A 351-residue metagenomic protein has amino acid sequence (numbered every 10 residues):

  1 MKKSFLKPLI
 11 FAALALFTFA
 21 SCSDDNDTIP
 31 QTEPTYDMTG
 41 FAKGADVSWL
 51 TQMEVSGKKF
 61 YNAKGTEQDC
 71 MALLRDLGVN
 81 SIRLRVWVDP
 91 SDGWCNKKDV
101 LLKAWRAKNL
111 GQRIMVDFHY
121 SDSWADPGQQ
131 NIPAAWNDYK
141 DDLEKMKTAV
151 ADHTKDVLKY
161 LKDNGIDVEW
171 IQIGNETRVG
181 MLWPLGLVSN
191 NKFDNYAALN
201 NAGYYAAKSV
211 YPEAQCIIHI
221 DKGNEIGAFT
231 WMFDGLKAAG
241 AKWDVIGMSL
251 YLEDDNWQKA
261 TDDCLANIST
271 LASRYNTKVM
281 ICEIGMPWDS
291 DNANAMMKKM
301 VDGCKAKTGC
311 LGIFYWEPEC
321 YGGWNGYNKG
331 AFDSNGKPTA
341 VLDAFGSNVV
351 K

Functional and structural regions predicted by a protein language model:
M1, F5-P8, A15-D37: Bacterial Sec-dependent N-terminal signal peptides
E33-R113, S121-A149: N-terminal substrate-binding region of glycoside hydrolase catalytic domains
Y36-T39, D69-G78, L102-R113, K159-I166 (+4 more regions): Acidic (Asp/Glu)-rich catalytic clusters
K43-V47, I82-L84, I114-F118, E169-I173 (+4 more regions): Hydrophobic faces of well-ordered beta-strands that scaffold small-molecule active sites in alpha/beta enzyme cores
V47-L50, W87-D89, H119-S123, I173-R178 (+4 more regions): Active-site beta-loop-alpha junctions enriched in small/polar residues
V55-K59, D263, T270-N276, W288-G303 (+1 more regions): Aromatic-rich peripheral "rim/lid" segments of glycoside hydrolase catalytic domains that contact and position glycan
N96-K98, W105, D126-D234, A241-W243 (+3 more regions): Active-site cleft segment of glycoside hydrolase catalytic domains centered on the general acid/base Glu
Y205, Y211-E213, I268, A272-I284: P-loop/Walker A phosphate-binding loop and immediately adjacent motor/lid segment at beta-alpha junctions
